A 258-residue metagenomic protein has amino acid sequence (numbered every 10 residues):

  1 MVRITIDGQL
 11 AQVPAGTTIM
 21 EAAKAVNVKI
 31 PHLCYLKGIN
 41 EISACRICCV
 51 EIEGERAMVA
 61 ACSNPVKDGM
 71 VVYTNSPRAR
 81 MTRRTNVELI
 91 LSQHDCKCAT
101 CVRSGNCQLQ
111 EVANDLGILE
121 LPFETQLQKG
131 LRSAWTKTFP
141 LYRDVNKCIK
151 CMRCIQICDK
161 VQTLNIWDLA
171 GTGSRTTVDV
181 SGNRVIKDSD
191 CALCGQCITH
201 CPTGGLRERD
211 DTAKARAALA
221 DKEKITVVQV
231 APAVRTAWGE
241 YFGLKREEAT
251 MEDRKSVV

Functional and structural regions predicted by a protein language model:
M1-Q9: Eukaryote-biased recognition of intrinsically disordered, low-complexity regulatory segments
G8-D68, P77-T82: N-terminal cofactor/phosphate-binding cores enriched in small/glycine residues, especially glycine-rich loops such as
E41, R175-T177, V234-W238: Flexible loop/turn segments at secondary-structure boundaries
R46-L193, T199, L206-A218, K224-I225: Fe-S ferredoxin-like electron-transfer domains and their immediately adjacent linker/connector regions across
I198, D221, I225-T226, T236 (+1 more regions): Membrane-embedded alpha-helical bundles of multi-pass integral membrane proteins
Q229-A231: Short beta-strand segments
W238-M251: Glycine- and acidic-residue-enriched helix-capping/strand-helix junction motifs
V257: Conserved small/polar residues in nucleotide/adenosyl-binding loops
